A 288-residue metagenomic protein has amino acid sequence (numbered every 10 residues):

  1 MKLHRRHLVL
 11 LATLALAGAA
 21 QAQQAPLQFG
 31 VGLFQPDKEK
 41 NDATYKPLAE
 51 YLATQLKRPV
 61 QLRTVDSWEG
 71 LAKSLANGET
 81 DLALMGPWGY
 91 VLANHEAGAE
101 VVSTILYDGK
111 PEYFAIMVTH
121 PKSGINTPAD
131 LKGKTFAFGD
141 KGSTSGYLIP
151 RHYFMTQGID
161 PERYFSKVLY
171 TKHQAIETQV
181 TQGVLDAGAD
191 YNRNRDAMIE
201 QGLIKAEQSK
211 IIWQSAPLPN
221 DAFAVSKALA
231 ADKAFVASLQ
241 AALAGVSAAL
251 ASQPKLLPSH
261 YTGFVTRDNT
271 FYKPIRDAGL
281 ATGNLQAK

Functional and structural regions predicted by a protein language model:
L3-V9: N-terminal export leaders
G18-A22: Sec/Tat signal peptide C-region and signal peptidase I cleavage site
A25-V31, P36-P47, L218, V225-K288: An extracytoplasmic/periplasmic, membrane-proximal ligand-sensing/linker region
Q28-Q55, W88, P111-E177, Q182: Bilobed "Venus flytrap"/periplasmic-binding protein-like clamshell domains and structurally analogous long
P59-D66, E162-K172, K210-W213: Short beta-strand-to-loop elements that line the ligand-binding cleft of bilobed periplasmic-binding protein-like
E69-A83, E96, A129, H173-R193: Short helices/loops that flank or line small-molecule/ion binding pockets
P87-E96, Y153-T156, T181, D186-A206: A ligand-binding cleft/hinge motif common to bilobed small-molecule-binding domains
E100-K110, Y164-S166, I199-P217: Short beta-strand->loop
